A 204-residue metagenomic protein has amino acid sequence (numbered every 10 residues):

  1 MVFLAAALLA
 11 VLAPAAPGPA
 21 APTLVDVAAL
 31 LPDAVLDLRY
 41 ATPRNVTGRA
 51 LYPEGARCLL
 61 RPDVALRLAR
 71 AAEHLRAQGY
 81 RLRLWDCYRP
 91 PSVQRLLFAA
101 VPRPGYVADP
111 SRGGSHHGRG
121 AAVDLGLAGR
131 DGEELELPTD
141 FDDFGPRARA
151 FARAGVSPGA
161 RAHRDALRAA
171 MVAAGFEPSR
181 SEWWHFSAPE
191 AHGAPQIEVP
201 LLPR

Functional and structural regions predicted by a protein language model:
V2-A13: Bacterial N-terminal signal peptides
V11-C87, A99-S181, P189-R204: Extracytoplasmic cell-surface/polysaccharide-interacting catalytic and binding patches
P90: Segments that shape or occlude catalytic/ligand-binding pockets
V93-Q94: Short, well-ordered surface patches within globular domains
F186: Conserved metal-phosphate-binding beta-hairpin within the catalytic cores of diverse ATP-dependent phosphoryl-transfer
